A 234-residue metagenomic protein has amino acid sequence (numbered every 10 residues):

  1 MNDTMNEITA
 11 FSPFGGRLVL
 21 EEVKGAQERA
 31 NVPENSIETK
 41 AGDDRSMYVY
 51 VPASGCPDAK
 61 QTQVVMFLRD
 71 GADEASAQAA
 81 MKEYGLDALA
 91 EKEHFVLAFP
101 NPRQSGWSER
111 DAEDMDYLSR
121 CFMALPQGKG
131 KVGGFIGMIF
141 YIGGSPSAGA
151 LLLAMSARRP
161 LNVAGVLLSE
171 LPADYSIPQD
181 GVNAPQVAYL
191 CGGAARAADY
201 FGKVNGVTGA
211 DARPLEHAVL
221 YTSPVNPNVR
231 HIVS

Functional and structural regions predicted by a protein language model:
M1-V64, V96, R110-E113, I139-G144 (+4 more regions): A domain-start/cap signature at the N-terminus of enzymes
G55-S108, Y175: Short substrate-entry loop that stabilizes the transition state in hydrolases
M66-D70, E170, C191: The conserved beta1-alpha1 loop
Q78-A88, C121, L171-D180, P214-Y221: Alpha-helical scaffolding within the catalytic cores of extracellular/periplasmic polymer-degrading hydrolases
K82, L86, D114-C121, S147-L151 (+2 more regions): Stable alpha-helical elements in mature extracytoplasmic
K92, C121-G128, A154-R158, Y200-T208: Structured segments of extracytoplasmic/periplasmic soluble domains in secreted or envelope-associated proteins
S108-V132, I139-Y141, L153: Alpha/beta-hydrolase active-site loop
P185, Y189-V233: Active-site-adjacent alpha-helix of alpha/beta-hydrolase-fold enzymes
